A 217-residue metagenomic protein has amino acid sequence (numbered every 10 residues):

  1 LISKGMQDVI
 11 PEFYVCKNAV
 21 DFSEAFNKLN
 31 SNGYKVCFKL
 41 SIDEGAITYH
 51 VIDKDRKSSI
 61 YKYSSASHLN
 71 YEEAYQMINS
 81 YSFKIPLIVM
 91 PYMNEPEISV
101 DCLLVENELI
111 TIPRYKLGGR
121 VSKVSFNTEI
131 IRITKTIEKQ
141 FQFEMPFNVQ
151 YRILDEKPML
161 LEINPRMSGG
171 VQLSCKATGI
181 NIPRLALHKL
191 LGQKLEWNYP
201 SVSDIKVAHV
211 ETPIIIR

Functional and structural regions predicted by a protein language model:
L1-P86, E106: Active-site nucleotide/adenylate-binding loops and adjacent lid/helix of ATP-dependent enzymes
P11, I47, I98-V100, L161: Change "...and in nucleic-acid phosphodiester-cleaving endonucleases..." to "...and in nucleic-acid processing enzymes
K17, P91, F147: Short loop/edge segments at beta-strand edges and connector loops that shape dinucleotide/nucleotide cofactor-binding
N30, I42-E44, Y92-P96, Q142-E144: A short catalytic or substrate-binding loop motif that flags glycine-/basic-rich loops and adjacent residues that bind
K39, H50, M90, D101 (+2 more regions): Residues in well-ordered beta-strands of folded domains
S41, Y115-L117, P165-M167: Short, histidine-centered active-site or binding-site loop motifs used for metal coordination, general acid-base
I60-F141, R152-I153, K157-M159: Phosphate-binding site of ATP-dependent enzymes
R120-R217: ATP-dependent carboxylate activation and anion-phosphoryl transfer catalytic cores that bind Mg-ATP to form
